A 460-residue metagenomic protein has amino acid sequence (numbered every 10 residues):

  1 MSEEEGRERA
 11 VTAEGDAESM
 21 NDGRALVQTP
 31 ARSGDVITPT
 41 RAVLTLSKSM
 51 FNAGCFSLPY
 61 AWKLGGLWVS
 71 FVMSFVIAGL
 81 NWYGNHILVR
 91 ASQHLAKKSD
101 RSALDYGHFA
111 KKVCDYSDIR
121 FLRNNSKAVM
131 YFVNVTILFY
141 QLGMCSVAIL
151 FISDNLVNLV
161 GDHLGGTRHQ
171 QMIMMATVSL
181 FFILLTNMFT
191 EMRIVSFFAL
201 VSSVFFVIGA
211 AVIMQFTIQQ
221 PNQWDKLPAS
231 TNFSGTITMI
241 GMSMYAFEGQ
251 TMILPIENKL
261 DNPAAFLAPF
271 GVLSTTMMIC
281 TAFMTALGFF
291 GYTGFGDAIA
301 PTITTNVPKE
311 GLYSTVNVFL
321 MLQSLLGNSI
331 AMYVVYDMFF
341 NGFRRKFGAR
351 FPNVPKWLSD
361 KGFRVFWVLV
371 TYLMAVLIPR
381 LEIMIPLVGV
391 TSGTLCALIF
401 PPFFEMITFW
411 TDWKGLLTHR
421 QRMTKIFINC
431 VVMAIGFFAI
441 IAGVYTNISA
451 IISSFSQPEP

Functional and structural regions predicted by a protein language model:
M1-S57, N81-H86, A103: Membrane-interface "cap" regions at the ends of multi-pass membrane proteins
E3-E5, G34-D35, T40, S92-I137 (+5 more regions): Membrane-interfacial loop- and helix-cap regions that link adjacent transmembrane helices in polytopic membrane proteins
T45, M73-A78, V272, T276 (+1 more regions): Alpha-helical transmembrane segments of multi-pass membrane proteins, especially transporters and channels
A53, A78-R90, S179-M188: Central hydrophobic cores of alpha-helical transmembrane segments in multi-pass inner-membrane proteins across all
L58-G66, M192-R193, I383: Short, hydrophobic transmembrane alpha-helix segments
A61, L185-F189, L373-P379: Hydrophobic alpha-helical transmembrane segments
A61-Y106: Extracellular loop-to-transmembrane helix junctions
L80-G84, F205-F206, G393-F400: Alpha-helical transmembrane segments and their membrane-interface exit regions
